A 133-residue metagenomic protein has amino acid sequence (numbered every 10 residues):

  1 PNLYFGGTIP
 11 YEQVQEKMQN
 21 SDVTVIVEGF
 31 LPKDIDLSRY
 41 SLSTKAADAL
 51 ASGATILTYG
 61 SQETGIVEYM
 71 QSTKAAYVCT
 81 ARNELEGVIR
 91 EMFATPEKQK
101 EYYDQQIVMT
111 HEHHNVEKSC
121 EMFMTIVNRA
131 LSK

Functional and structural regions predicted by a protein language model:
P1-N20: Nucleotide-activated donor-binding/catalytic signature segment of Leloir-type glycosyltransferases, i.e., the conserved
Y11-V14, N83-G87: A short acidic, often aromatic-flanked loop/helix-cap motif at beta-alpha or helix-coil junctions that lines enzyme
E12-E16, T24-A47, I56-E68: Nucleotide-sugar-dependent
S43, S61, T73-N83, E91-E97: Conserved acidic donor-binding segment of nucleotide-sugar-dependent glycosyltransferases
L50-A51, Q71: Short alpha-helix at the nucleotide-sugar/activated-sugar donor binding site of glycosyltransferases and closely
T80-N83, E97-V127: A charged, aromatic-enriched C-terminal amphipathic alpha-helix characteristic of glycosyltransferases across folds
I89-E97, M124-K133: Short, hydrophobic alpha-helical segments
